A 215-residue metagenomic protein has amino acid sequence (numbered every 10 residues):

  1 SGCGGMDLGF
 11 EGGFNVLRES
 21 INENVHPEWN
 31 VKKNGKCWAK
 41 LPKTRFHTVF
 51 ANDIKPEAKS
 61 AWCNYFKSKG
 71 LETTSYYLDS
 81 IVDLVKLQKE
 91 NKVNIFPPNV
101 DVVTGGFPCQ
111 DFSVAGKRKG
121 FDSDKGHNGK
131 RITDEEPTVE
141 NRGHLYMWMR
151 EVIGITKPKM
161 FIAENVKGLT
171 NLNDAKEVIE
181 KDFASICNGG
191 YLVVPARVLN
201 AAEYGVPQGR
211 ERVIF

Functional and structural regions predicted by a protein language model:
S1-T73: Conserved S-adenosyl-L-methionine
T74-S75, K157: N-terminal compositionally biased, intrinsically disordered segments and leader/signal-like regions
L78: Conserved residues in the N-terminal Rossmann fold of short-chain dehydrogenase/reductase
I81: Hydrophobic anchor residue in the Rossmann-like NAD(P) cofactor-binding loop of oxidoreductases, predominantly
L84-V100, Q110, V114-F215: Class I S-adenosyl-L-methionine
F107: Glycine-rich, N-terminal phosphate-binding loop of Rossmann-like dinucleotide-binding domains
